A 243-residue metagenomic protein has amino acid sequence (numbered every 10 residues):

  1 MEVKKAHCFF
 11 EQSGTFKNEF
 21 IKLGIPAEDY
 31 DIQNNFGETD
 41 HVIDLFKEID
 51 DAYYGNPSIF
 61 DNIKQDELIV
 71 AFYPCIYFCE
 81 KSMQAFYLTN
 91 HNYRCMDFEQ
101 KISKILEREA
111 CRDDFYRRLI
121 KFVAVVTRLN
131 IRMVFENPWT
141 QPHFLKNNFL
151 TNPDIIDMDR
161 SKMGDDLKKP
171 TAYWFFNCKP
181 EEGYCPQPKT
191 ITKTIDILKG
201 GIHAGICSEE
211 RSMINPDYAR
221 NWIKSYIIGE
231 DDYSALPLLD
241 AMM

Functional and structural regions predicted by a protein language model:
M1-M243: Conserved active-site and SAM-binding loop architecture of S-adenosyl-L-methionine-dependent nucleic-acid
